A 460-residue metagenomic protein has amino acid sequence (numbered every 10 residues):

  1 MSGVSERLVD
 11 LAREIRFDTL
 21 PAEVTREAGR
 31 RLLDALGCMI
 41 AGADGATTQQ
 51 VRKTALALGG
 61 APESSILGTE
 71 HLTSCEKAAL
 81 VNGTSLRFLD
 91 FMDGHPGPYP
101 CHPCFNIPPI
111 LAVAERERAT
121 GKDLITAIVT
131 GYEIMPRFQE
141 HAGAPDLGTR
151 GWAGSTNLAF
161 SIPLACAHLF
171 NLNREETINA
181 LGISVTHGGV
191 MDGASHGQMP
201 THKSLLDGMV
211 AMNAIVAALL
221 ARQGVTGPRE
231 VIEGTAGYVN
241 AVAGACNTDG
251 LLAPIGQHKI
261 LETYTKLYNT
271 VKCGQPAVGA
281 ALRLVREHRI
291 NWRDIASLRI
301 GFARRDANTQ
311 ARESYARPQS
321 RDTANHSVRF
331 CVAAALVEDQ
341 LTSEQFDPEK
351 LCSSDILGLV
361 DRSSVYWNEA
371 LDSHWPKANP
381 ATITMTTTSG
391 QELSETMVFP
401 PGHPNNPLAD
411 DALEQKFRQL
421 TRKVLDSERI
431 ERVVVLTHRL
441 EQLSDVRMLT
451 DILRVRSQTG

Functional and structural regions predicted by a protein language model:
M1-P100, S195, M199-M212, L219-G460: Terminal-appendage/accessory-domain detector
T25, G29, L33, N106 (+3 more regions): Hydrophobic face of alpha-helices
G42, I110-E117, P163-F170, A217-A221 (+2 more regions): Well-ordered alpha-helical scaffold segments within catalytic/enzyme domains
L80-G121, A127-T130, I134: Function-dense linear segments that define catalytic or interfacial modules in macromolecule-processing proteins
C104-A112, E133, N157, S161-A165 (+2 more regions): Short amphipathic alpha-helical face segments that pack within enzyme cores and frequently flank/anchor catalytic
A114-M212, V216, P228-E230, T235: Glycine-rich, mobile lid/loop segments that gate access to catalytic sites or pores
